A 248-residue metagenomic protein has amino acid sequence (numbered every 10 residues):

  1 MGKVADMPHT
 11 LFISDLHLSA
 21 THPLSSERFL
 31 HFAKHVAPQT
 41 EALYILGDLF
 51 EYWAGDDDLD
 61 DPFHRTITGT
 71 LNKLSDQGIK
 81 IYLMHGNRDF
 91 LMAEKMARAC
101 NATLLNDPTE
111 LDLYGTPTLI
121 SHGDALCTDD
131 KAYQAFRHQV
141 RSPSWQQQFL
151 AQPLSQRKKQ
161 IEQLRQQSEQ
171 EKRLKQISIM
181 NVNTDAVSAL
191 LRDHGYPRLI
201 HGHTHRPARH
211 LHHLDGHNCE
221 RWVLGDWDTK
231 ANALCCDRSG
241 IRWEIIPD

Functional and structural regions predicted by a protein language model:
V4-L11, L111-L119, H213-E220: Beta-strand-turn-beta hairpins that frame and shape the catalytic cleft of phosphate-ester-processing enzymes
D6-H9, L18-L113: Core catalytic region of metal-dependent phosphoesterases/phosphodiesterases, especially metallo-beta-lactamase-like
T10-F12, L43-I45, L119, I200: Residue-level marker for buried hydrophobic side chains located in beta-strands that build the well-ordered beta-sheet
D15, D48, G86, H122 (+2 more regions): Active-site glycine-centered loops adjacent to acidic/histidine catalytic or metal-binding residues that shape
D15, I246-D248: Conserved histidine-centered catalytic loops in small-molecule metabolism enzymes
A20, T118-L126: Catalytic core of the metallo-beta-lactamase
A99-N106, D124, D130-Q134, N181-E244: Conserved beta-sheet core of the metallophosphoesterase superfamily
G123-V182: Active-site-proximal loop/helix segment associated with metal-binding centers of metalloenzymes
